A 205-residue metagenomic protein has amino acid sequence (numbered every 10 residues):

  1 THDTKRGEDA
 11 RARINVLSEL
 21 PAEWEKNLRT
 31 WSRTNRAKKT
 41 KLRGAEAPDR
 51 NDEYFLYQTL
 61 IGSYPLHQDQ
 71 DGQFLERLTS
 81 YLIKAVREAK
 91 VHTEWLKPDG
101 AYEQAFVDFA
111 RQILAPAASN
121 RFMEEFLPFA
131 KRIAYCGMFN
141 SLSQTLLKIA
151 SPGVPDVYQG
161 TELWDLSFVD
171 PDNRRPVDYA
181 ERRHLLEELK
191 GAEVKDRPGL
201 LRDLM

Functional and structural regions predicted by a protein language model:
T1-M205: Catalytic cores of glycan-processing enzymes that make or break glycosidic bonds
